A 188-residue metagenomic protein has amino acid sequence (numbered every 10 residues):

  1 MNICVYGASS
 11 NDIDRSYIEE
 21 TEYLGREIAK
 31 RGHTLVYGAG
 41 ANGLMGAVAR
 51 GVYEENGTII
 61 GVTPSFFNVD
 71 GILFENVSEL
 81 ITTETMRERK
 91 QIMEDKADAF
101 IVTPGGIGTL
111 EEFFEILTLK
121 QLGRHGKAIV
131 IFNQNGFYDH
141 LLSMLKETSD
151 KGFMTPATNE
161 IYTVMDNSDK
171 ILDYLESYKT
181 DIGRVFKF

Functional and structural regions predicted by a protein language model:
M1-K96, N135-D169, Y174, K179-F188: A cross-family phosphate/adenosyl-ligand binding-site feature
A39, T63, T83-E84, T103-G105 (+3 more regions): Short beta->alpha connector loops at strand-helix junctions that form conserved, small/polar/Pro-enriched
Y53, K120-K127, F153-M154: Arginine/glycine-rich "motif VI" loop of SF2 helicases in the C-terminal RecA-like domain
K90-L122, D181-F188: Active-site/ligand-binding-proximal alpha/beta "capping" segment
